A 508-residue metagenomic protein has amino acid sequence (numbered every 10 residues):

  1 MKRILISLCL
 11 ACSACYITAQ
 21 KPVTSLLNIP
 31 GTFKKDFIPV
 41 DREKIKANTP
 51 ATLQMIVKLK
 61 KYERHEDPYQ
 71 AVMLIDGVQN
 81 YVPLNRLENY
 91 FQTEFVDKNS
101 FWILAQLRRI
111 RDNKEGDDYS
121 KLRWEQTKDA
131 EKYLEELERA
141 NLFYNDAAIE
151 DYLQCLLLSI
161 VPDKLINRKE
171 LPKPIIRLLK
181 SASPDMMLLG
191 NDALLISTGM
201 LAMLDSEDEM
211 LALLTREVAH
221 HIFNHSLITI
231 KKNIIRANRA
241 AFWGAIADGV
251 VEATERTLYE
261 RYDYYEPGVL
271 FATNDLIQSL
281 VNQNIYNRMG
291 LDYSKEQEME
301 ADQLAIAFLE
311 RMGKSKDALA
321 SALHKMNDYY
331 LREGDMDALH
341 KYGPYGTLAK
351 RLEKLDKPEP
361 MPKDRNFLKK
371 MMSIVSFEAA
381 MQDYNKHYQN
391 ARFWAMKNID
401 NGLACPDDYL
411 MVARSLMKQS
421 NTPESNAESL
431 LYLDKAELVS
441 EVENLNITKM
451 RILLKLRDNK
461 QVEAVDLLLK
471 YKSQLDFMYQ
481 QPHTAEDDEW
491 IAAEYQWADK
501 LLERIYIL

Functional and structural regions predicted by a protein language model:
M1-L26: Bacterial Sec-dependent N-terminal signal peptides
C9-S13, P358, D458: Enrichment for repetitive, rod-forming helical segments
K21-T257, N287-D292, L304-A349, D356-L453 (+1 more regions): Peri-catalytic and regulatory segments of divalent metal-dependent proteins
E255-V269, N274-Y293: Substrate-binding clefts and substrate-entry loops adjacent to catalytic sites of polymer-processing enzymes acting on
E296: Long, charge-dense, solvent-exposed interaction surfaces that engage phosphate-rich ligands
